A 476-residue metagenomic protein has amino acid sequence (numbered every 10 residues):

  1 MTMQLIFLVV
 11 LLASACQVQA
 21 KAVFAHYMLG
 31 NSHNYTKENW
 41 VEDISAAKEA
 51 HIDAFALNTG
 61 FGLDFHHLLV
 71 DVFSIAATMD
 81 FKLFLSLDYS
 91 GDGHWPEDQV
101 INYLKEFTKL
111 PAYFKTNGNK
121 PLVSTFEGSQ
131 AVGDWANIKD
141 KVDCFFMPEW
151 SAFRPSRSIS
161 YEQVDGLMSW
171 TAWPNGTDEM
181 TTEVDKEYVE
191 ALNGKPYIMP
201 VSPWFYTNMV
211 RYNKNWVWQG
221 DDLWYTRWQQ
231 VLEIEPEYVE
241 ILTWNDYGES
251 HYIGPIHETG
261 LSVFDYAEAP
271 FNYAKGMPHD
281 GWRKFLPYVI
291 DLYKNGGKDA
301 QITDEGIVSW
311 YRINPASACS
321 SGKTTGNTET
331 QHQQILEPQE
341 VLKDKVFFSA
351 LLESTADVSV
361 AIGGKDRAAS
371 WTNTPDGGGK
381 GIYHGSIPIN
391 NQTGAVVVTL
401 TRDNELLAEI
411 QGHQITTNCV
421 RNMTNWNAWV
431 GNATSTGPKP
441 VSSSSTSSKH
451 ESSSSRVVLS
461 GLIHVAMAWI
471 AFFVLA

Functional and structural regions predicted by a protein language model:
M1-L12, S447, S452-V457: Universal eukaryotic N-terminal targeting presequences
Q4-A20, I463-F473: Cleavable N-terminal signal peptides of Sec/SRP-targeted secreted and luminal proteins
V18-F348, S354-K380, H384, N390-P440: Glycan-processing catalytic domains of CAZymes
G437-H464: C-terminal GPI-anchoring signal of eukaryotic secretory precursors
